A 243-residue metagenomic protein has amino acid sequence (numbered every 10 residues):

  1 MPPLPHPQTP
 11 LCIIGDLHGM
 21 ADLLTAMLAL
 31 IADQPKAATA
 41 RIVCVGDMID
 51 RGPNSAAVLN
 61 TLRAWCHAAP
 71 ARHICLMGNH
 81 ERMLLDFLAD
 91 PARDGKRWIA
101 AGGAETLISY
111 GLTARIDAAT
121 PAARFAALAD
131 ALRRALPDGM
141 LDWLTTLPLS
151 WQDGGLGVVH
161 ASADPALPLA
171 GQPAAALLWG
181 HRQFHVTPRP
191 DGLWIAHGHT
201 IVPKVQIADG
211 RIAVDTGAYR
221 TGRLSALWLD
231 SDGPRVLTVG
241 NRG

Functional and structural regions predicted by a protein language model:
M1-P3, N241-G243: Basic/polar N-terminal segments that are highly enriched at the extreme N-terminus, encompassing both cleavable
P2-H6, A29: Hydrophobic N-terminal alpha-helices or hydrophobic patches in metabolic proteins across all domains of life
P5-C12, W151-G157: Beta-strand-turn-beta hairpins that frame and shape the catalytic cleft of phosphate-ester-processing enzymes
P5-P7, K36-A37, P188-D191: Flexible, charged surface loops at secondary-structure boundaries
T9, A40, A71-R72, D153 (+2 more regions): A generic hydrophobic-helix recognition signal that picks specific residues within alpha-helical hydrophobic
P10, I14, G19-A100: Core catalytic region of metal-dependent phosphoesterases/phosphodiesterases, especially metallo-beta-lactamase-like
H18-D22, D50-P53, H80-L85, P165-A166 (+2 more regions): Active-site environment of divalent metal-dependent phosphoester hydrolases
G102-I108, L112-A213, G217-R223, L229-R242: Acidic, His/Gly-enriched loop-helix segments that form or flank divalent-metal centers in metallo-dependent hydrolases
